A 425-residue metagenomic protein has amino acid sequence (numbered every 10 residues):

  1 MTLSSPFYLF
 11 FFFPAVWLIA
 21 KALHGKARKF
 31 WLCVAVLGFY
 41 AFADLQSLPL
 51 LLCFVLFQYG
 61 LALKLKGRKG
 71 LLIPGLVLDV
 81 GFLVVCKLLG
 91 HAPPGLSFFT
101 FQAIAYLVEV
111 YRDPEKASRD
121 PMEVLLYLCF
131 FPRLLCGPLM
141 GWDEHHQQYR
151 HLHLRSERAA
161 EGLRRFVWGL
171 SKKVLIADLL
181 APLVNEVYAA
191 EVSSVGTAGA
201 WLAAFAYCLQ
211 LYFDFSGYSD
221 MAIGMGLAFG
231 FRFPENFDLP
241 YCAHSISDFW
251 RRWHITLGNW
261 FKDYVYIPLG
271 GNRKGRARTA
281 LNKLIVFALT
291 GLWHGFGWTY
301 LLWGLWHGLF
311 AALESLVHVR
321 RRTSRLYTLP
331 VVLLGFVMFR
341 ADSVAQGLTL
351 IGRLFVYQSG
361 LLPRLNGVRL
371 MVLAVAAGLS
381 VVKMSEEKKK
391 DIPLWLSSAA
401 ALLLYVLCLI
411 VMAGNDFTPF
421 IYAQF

Functional and structural regions predicted by a protein language model:
M1-L379, M384-Q424: Membrane-embedded transmembrane alpha-helical bundles that form the catalytic cores of multi-pass lipid-modifying
